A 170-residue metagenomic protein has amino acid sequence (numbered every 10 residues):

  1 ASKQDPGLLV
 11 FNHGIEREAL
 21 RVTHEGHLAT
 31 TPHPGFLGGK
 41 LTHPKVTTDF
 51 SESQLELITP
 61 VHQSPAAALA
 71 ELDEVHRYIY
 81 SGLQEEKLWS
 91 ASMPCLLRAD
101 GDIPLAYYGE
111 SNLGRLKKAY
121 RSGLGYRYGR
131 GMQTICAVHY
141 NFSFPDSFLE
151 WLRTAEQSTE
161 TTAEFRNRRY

Functional and structural regions predicted by a protein language model:
A1-G125, T134: Terminal catalytic/cofactor-binding subdomain
L97, G109-R127, T134, S143-Y170: Loop-rich catalytic cores of soluble enzymes, especially ATP-dependent carboxylate-amine ligases and other
